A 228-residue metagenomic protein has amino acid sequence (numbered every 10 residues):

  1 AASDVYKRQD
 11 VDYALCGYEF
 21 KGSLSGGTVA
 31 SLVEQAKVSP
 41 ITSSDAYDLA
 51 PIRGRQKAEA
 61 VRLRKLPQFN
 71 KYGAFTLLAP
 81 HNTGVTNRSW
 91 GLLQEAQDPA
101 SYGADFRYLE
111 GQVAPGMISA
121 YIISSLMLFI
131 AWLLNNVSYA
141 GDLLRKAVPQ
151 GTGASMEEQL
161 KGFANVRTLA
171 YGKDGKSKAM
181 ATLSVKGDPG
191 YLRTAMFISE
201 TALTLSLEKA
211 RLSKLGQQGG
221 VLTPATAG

Functional and structural regions predicted by a protein language model:
A2-Y6: Short, small-residue-biased leader/transition segments that mark boundaries at the very start of proteins
K7-V166: Active-site-lining helix/loop region of Rossmann-like oxidoreductase modules
I118-G228: C-terminal helical cap and adjacent loop that interface with cofactors, partners, or active-site loops
